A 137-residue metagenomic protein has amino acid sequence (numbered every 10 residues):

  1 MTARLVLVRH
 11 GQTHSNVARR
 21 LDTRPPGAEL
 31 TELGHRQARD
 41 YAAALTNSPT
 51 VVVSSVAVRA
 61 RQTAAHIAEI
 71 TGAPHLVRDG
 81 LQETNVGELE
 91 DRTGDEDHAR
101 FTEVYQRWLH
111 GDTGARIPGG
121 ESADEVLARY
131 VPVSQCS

Functional and structural regions predicted by a protein language model:
M1-R4, Y41-A43, N47, T84-E96: Acidic, low-complexity terminal tails and accessory targeting/binding regions of phosphate-metabolizing enzymes
A3, V8-T71, E121: Active-site-proximal alpha-helix that buttresses catalytic centers in soluble enzyme cores
R39-A43, L127, V131-S137: Generic structural signal for well-ordered alpha-helical scaffold segments
T71-Y130: Phosphate-handling substructures
